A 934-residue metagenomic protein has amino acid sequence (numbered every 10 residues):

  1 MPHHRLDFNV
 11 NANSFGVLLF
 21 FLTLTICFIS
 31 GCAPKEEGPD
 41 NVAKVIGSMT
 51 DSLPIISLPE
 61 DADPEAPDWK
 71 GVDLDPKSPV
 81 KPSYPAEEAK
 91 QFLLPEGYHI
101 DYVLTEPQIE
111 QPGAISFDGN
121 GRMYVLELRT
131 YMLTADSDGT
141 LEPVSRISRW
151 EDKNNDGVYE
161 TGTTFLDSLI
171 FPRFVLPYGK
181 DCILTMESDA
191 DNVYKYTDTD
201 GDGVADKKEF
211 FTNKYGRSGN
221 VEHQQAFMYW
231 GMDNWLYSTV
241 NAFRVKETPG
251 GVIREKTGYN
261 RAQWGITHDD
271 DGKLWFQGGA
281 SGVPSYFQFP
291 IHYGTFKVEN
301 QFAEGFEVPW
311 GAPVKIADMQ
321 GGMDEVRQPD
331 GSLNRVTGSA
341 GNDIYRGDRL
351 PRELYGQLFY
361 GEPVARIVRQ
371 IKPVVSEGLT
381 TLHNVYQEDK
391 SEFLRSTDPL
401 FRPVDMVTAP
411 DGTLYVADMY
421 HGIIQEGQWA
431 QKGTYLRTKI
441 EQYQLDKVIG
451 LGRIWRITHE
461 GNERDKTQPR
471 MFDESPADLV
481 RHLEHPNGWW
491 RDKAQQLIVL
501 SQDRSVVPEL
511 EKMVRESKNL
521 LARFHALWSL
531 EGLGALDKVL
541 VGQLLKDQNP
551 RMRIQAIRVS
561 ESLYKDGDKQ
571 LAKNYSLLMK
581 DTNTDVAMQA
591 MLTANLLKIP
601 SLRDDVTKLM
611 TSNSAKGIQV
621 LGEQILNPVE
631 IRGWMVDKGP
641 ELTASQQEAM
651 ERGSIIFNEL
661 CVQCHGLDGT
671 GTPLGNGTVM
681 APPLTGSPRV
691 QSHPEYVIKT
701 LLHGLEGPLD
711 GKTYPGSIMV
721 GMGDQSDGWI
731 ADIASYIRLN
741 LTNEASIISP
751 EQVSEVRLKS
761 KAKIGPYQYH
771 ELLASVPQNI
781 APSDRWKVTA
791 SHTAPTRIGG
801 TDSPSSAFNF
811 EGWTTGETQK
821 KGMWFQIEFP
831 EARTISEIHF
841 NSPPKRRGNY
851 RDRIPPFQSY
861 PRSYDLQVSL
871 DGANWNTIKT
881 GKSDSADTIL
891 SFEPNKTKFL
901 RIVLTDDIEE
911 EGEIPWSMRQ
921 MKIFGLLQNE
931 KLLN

Functional and structural regions predicted by a protein language model:
P34-D478, W489, V499: Beta-propeller domains with acidic blade repeats across secreted/periplasmic ectodomains and cytosolic WD/CNH propellers
K35, Y386, T458-T467, G532 (+4 more regions): Post-cleavage N-terminal segment of exported redox proteins
A62-P79, W634-E648, S654, Y714-D784 (+1 more regions): Flexible coil segments in periplasmic/lumen-exposed cytochrome c-class electron-transfer proteins
D156, V448, T678-I747: Extracytoplasmic electron-transfer domains, predominantly the class I c-type cytochrome c fold
M406, A417, I454, G653-G669 (+2 more regions): The canonical Cys-X-X-Cys-His
D465-P469, R491-Q502, L521-A535, L540-K546 (+5 more regions): Structural detector for internal amphipathic alpha-helices that build alpha-solenoid repeat scaffolds
Q647-T672, V690-H703: Sequence/structural segment immediately N-terminal to covalent heme-attachment motifs in c-type and related
S805-N934: Aromatic, loop-rich ligand-recognition surfaces of beta-strand-rich domains
